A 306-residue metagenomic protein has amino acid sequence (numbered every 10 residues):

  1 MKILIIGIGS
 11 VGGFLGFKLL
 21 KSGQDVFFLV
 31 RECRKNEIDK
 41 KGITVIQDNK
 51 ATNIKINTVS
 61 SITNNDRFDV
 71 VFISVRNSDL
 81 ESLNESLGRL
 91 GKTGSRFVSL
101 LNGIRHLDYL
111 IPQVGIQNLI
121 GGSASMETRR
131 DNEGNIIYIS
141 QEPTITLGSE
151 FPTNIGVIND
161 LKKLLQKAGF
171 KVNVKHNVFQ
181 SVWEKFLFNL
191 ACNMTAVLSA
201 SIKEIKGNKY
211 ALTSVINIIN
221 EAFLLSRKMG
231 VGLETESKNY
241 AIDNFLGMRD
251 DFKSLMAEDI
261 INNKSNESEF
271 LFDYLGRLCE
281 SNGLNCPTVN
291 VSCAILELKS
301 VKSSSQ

Functional and structural regions predicted by a protein language model:
M1-A51: NAD(P)+-binding Rossmann beta1-loop-alpha1 motif at the extreme N-terminus of oxidoreductases
F17, K21, E85-R89, P112 (+2 more regions): Short, well-ordered alpha-helices that flank and scaffold nucleotide-derived cofactor binding pockets
F28-R31, I73-S74, S99-L100, G148 (+2 more regions): Active-site-adjacent beta-strand anchor residues
E37, R89-L90, Q113-N118, E133-E236: Internal alpha-helical scaffold of NAD(P)-dependent oxidoreductase catalytic cores
K50-N135: Rossmann-like NAD(P)(H) cofactor-binding subdomain of soluble oxidoreductases
I216-Q306: NAD(P)-dependent Rossmann-like dehydrogenase/reductase catalytic/cofactor-binding core
